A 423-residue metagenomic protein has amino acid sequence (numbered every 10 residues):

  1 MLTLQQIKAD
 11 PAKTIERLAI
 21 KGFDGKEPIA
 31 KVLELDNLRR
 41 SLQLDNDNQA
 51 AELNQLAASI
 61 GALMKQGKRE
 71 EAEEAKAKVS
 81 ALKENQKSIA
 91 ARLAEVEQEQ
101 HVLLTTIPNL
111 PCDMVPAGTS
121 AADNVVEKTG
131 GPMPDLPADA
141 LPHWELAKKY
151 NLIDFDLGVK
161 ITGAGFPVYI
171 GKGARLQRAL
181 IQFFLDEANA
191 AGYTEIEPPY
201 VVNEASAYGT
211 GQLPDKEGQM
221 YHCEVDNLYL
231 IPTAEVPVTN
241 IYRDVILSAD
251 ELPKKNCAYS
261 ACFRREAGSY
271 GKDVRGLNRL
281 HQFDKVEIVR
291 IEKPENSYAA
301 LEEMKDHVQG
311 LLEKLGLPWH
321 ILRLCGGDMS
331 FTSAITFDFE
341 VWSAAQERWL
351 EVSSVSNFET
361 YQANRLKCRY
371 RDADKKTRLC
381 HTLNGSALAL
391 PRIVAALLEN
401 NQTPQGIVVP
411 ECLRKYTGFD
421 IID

Functional and structural regions predicted by a protein language model:
M1-P134, L152, D156: N-terminal alpha-helical targeting/anchoring segments
T129-D423: TRNA-recognition modules of translation machinery and tRNA-sensing kinases, especially anticodon-binding
